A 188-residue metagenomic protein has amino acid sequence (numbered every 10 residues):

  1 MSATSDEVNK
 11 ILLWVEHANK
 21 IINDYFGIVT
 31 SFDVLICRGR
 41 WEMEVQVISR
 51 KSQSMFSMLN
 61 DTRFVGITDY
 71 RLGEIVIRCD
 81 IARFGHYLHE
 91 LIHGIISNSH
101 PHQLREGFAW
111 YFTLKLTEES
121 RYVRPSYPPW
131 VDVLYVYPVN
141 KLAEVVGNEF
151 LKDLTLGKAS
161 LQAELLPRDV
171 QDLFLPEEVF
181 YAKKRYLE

Functional and structural regions predicted by a protein language model:
A3-I81, P101: Auxiliary, metal-adjacent structural segments of Zn-dependent hydrolase domains
W14, A18, R83, Y87 (+2 more regions): Stable alpha-helical elements in mature extracytoplasmic
N23, G27, I96, L114-E118 (+1 more regions): Sec-exported extracytoplasmic/periplasmic mature domains
Y25-V29, E119, V123, E149: Short coil/loop linkers at secondary-structure junctions
A82-H86, S99, Y186-E188: A generic hydrophobic-helix recognition signal that picks specific residues within alpha-helical hydrophobic
G85-N98, W110: Active-site recognition of the HExxH zinc-binding catalytic motif
S99-P138: Post-HExxH zinc-binding segment in Zn-dependent metallohydrolases
Y127-E188: Pan-zinc metallopeptidase signature
